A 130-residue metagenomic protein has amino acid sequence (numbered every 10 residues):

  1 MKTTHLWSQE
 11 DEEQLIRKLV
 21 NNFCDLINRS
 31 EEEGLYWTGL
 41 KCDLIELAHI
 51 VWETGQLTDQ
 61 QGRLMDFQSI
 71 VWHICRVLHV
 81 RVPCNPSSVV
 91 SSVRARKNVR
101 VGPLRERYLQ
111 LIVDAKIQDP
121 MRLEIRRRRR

Functional and structural regions predicted by a protein language model:
M1-G62, P83, V113-R130: Acidic, serine/proline-rich, intrinsically disordered low-complexity segments
S8, S30, S69, S87-S92: Generic serine detector
K41-A48, F67, V101, R105: Short runs of predominantly hydrophobic/aromatic residues within well-ordered alpha helices that form helix-helix
G62-M65, S69: Amphipathic, heptad-repeat alpha-helices with coiled-coil/zipper character that mediate oligomerization and scaffolding
M65, V77-R130: Alpha-helical oligomerization segments
S69-V71, R76: Mature extracytoplasmic or organellar-lumen-exposed domains after removal of signal/transit peptides
